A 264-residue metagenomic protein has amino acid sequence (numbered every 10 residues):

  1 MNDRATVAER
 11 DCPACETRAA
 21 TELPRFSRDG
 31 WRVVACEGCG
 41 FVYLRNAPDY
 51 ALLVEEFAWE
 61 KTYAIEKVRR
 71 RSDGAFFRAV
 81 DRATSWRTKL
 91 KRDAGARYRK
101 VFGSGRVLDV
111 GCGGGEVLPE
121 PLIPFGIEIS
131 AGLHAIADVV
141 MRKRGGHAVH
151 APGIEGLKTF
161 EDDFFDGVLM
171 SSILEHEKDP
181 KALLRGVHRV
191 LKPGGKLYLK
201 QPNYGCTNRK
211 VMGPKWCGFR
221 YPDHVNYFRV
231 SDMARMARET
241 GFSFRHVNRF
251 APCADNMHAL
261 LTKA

Functional and structural regions predicted by a protein language model:
M1-D163, G167-S171, P180-L184, N248-A264: Conserved N-terminal segment of class I S-adenosyl-L-methionine
R45, L199-Q201: Hydrophobic residues in well-ordered beta-strands that form the structural core
E116, G194, Y204-T207: Feature marks short, surface-exposed loop/turn motifs that line or immediately flank catalytic pockets and channel
H176: Phosphate-binding active sites in nucleotide-utilizing proteins
K181-K196: A short glycine-rich, Lys/Arg-flanked "PGG" loop and its adjoining helix->strand segment in the class I
P202-N226, S231-M236: Short, glycine-/aromatic-enriched active-site segment of Class I SAM-dependent methyltransferases
M236-F242: A structural motif corresponding to the C-terminal end of an alpha-helix and its immediate exit/capping segment
